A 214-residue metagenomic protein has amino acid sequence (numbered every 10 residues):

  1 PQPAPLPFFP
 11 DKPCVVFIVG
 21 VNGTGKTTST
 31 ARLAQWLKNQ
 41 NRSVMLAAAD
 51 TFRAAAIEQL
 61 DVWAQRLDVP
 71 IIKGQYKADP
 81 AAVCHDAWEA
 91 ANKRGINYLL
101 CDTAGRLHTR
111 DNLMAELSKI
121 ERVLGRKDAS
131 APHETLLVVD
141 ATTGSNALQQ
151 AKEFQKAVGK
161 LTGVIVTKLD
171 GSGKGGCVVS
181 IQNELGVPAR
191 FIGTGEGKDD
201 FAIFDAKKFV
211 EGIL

Functional and structural regions predicted by a protein language model:
P1-A49, A56-D79, V83-N92, I96-C101: Primarily NTPase-proximal linker/entry elements flanking Walker-type ATP/GTP-binding cores
K26, D50, D102, D140 (+1 more regions): Acidic active-site catalytic centers that drive phospho-/nucleotidyl reactions and related ester hydrolyses
Q59, D79-R94, H108-L214: Conserved catalytic-core segment of NTP-binding enzymes
A104-R106: Short glycine-rich anion-binding loops that position phosphate/pyrophosphate groups of nucleotides and phosphorylated
